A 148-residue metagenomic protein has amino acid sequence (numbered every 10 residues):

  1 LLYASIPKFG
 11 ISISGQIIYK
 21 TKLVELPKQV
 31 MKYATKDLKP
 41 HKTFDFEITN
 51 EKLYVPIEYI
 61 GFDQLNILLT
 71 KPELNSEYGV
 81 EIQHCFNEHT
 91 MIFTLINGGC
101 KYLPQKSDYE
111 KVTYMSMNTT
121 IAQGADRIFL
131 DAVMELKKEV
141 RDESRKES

Functional and structural regions predicted by a protein language model:
L1-S148: Non-catalytic substrate/cofactor recognition surfaces at enzyme active-site rims
